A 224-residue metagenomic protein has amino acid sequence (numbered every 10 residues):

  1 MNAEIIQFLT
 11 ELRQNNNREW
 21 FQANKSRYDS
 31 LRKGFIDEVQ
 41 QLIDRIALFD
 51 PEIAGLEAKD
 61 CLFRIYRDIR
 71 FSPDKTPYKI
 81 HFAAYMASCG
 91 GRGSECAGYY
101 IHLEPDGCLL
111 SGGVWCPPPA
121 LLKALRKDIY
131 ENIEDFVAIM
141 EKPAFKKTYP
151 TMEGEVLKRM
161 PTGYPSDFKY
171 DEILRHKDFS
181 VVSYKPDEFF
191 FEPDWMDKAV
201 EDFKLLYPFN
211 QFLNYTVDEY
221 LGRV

Functional and structural regions predicted by a protein language model:
M1-S30, V181-W195: Short His/Asp/Glu-rich catalytic/ion-coordination signatures at enzyme active sites or charged loops
E4, Q14-F49, E201-Y220: Contiguous, amphipathic alpha-helical segments that mediate oligomerization or scaffolding in large protein assemblies
G34-C89: Extended cationic-aromatic binding surfaces that line active-site or macromolecule-binding grooves and engage
G55-A58, P77-K79, S94, P150 (+1 more regions): A generic structural signal for short, non-catalytic loop/turn and secondary-structure boundary residues
I65, K158-D171: Aromatic/basic-lined ligand-recognition segments that form π-stacking hydrophobic pockets flanked by Lys/Arg to engage
R70-Y130: Aromatic- and glycine-enriched beta-alpha-beta binding-site module
P105-Y164: Compact, glycine/acidic-enriched structural inserts
F168-V224: Charge-rich, low-complexity terminal tails
